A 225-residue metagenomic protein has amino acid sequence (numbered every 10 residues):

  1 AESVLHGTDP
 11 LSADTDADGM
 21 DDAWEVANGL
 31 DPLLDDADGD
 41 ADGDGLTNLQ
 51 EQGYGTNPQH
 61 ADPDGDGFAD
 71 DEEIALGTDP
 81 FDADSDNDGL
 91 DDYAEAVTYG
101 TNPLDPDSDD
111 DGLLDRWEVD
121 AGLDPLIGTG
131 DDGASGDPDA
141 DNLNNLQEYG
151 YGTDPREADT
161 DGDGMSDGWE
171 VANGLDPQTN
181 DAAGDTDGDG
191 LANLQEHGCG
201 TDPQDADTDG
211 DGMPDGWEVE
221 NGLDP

Functional and structural regions predicted by a protein language model:
A1-P225: Extracellular calcium-associated, cysteine-rich motifs in secreted modular proteins
